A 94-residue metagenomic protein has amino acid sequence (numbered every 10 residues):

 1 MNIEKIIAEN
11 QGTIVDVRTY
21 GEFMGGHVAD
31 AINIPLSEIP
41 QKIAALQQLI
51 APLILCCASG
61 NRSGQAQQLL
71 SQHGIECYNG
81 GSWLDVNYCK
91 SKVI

Functional and structural regions predicted by a protein language model:
N2-T13, Y20-P52, N61-I94: Rhodanese-like catalytic fold shared by cysteine-dependent sulfurtransferases and DSP/PTP-type phosphatases
C56: Short, surface-exposed ligand- or partner-binding patches at beta-edge/loop junctions that are enriched in aromatics
